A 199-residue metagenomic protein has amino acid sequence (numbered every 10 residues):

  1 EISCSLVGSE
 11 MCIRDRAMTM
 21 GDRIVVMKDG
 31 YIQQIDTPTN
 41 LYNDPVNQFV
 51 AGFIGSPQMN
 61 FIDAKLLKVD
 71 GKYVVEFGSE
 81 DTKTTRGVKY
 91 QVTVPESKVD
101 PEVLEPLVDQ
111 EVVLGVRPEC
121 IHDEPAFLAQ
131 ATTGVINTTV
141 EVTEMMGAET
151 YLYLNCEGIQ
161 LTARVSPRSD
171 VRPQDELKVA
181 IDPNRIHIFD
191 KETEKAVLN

Functional and structural regions predicted by a protein language model:
E1-G8, I13: Single conserved hydrophobic/aromatic residue that forms the stacking wall/gate of nucleotide- or nucleobase-binding
R14-T19, T39-N40: Conserved H-loop
M18-G21, F53: Hydrophobic Walker B segment
R23, I35, D44: Short, glycine/charged-rich "phosphate-handling" switch motifs in NTP-dependent and phosphotransfer domains
T39-N43, A51-I54: Short acidic-hydrophobic catalytic motif
K68-K72, T143-E149, K191: Short, conserved beta-turn/loop elements at beta-strand boundaries and strand-helix junctions
K72-T139, Q160, S169-N199: Glycine/charge-rich catalytic "coupling/switch" loops of P-loop NTPases
